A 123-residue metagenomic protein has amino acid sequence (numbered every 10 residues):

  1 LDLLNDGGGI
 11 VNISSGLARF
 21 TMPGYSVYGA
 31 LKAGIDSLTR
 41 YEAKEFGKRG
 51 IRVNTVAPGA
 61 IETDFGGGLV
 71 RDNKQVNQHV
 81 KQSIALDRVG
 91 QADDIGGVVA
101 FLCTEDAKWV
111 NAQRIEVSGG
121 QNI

Functional and structural regions predicted by a protein language model:
L1-D6, A43-K44, T104: Amphipathic alpha-helical dimer-interface segment in Rossmann-like NAD(P)H-dependent oxidoreductases
G7, F20-S26, K48, D87 (+1 more regions): Active-site loop immediately N-terminal to the catalytic Tyr-X3-Lys motif of short-chain dehydrogenase/reductase
S15: Residue(s) in the substrate-gating loop at a strand-loop-helix junction that position the organic substrate next
F20, A100, N111-I123: Short C-terminal tail/terminal secondary-structure segment of NAD(P)H-dependent dehydrogenase/reductase domains
G24, K48, A60-S83: A glycine/serine/threonine-rich, flexible loop-to-helix segment that serves as the NAD(P) cofactor-binding "lid"
L31, T39: Active-site helix of classical SDR
G47, R52, V110-A112: Short, small/polar-rich loop/turn modules that mediate ligand/substrate recognition or access, typified
I84-I95: A conserved structural motif in NAD(P)-dependent oxidoreductases
